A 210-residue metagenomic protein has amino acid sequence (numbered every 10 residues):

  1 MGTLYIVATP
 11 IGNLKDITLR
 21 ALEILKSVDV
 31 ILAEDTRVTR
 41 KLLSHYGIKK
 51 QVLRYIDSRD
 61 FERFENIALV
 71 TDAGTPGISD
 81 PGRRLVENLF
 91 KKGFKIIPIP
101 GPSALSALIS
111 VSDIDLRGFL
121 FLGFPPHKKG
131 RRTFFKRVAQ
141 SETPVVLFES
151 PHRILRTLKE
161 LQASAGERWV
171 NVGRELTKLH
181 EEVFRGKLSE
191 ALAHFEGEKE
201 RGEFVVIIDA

Functional and structural regions predicted by a protein language model:
M1-D57: Glycine-rich, flexible N-terminal cofactor/catalytic loop recognition
M1-G2, T143-A210: A contiguous loop/helix-start segment that scaffolds small-molecule binding in enzyme catalytic cores
I11-L14, D72-P76, P126, P151-R153 (+1 more regions): Short glycine-rich anion-binding loops that position phosphate/pyrophosphate groups of nucleotides and phosphorylated
L25-I31, F94-I97, T143-V145: Short active-site oxyanion
L53, F61-S103: Glycine/small-residue-rich loop that forms an oxyanion/phosphate-binding "nest" at active or ligand-binding sites
L53-D60, F124-P126: Conserved helicase motor
R84-S141: Class I SAM-dependent methyltransferase SAM-binding "motif I" and its flanking Rossmann-like core
